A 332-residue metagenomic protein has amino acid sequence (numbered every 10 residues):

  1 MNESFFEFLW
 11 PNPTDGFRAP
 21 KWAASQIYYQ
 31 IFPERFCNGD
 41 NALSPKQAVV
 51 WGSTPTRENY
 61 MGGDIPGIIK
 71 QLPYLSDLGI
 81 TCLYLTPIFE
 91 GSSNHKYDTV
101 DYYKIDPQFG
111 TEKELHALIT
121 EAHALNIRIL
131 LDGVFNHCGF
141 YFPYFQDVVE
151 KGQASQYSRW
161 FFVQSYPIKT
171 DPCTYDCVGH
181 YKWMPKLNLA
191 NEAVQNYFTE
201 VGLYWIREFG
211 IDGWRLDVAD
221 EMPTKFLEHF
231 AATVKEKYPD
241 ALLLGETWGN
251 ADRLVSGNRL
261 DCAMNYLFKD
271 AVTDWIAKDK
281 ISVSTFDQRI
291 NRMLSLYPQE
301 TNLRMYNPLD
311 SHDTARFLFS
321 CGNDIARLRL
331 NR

Functional and structural regions predicted by a protein language model:
M1-G16: Extended acidic/polar, glycine-enriched regions that form or flank non-catalytic beta-rich accessory modules
D15-S25, I69-G79, M293-Y297, N331-R332: Short amphipathic alpha-helices and their capping/turn segments at secondary-structure boundaries
K21, S25-Q26, Q30-F32, L260: Carboxylate/His-rich catalytic cores and anion/metal-binding grooves
Q26, F32-T81, I88-E208, F230-E236 (+1 more regions): Substrate-binding/active-site clefts of carbohydrate-active enzymes
I27-Y29, L83-L85, I129-L131, W214 (+3 more regions): Hydrophobic faces of well-ordered beta-strands that scaffold small-molecule active sites in alpha/beta enzyme cores
I119-L125, H137, F142, D147-V149 (+2 more regions): Active-site-proximal helices and loops of the catalytic beta/alpha 8
L294-R332: Active-site-proximal substrate-binding groove within the catalytic cores of carbohydrate-active enzymes
